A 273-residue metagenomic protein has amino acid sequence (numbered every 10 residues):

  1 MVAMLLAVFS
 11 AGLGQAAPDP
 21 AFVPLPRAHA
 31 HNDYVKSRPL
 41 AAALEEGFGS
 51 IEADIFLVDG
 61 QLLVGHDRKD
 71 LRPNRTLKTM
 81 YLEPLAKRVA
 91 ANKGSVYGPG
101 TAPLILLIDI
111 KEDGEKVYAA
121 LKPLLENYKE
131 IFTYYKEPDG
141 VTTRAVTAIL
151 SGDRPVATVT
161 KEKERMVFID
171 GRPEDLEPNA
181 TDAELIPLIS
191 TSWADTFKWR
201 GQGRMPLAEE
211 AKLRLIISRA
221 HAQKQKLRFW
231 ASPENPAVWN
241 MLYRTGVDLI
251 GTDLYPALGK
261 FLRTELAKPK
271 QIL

Functional and structural regions predicted by a protein language model:
M1-G12: Bacterial N-terminal signal peptides
Q15-L273: Phosphate-group recognition and catalysis centered on beta-loop-alpha active-site segments
